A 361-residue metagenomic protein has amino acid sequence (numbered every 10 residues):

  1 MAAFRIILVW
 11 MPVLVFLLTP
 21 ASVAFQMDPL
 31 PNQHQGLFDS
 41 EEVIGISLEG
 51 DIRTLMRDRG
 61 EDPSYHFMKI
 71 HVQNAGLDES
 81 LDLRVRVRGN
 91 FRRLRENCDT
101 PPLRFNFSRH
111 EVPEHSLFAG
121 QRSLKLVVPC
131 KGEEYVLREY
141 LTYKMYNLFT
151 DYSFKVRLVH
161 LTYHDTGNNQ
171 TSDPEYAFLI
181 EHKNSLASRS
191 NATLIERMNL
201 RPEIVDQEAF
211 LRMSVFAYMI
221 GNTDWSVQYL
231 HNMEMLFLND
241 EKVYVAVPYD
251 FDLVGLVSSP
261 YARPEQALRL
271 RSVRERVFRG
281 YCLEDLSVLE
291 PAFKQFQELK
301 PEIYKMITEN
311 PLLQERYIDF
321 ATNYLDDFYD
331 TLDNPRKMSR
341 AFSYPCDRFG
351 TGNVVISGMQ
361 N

Functional and structural regions predicted by a protein language model:
M1-M11: Bacterial N-terminal signal peptides that target proteins for export
V9-T19: Bacterial N-terminal signal peptides
V23-N361: Phosphate/dinucleotide-binding and metal-coordinating scaffold of catalytic cores in nucleotide-dependent enzymes
